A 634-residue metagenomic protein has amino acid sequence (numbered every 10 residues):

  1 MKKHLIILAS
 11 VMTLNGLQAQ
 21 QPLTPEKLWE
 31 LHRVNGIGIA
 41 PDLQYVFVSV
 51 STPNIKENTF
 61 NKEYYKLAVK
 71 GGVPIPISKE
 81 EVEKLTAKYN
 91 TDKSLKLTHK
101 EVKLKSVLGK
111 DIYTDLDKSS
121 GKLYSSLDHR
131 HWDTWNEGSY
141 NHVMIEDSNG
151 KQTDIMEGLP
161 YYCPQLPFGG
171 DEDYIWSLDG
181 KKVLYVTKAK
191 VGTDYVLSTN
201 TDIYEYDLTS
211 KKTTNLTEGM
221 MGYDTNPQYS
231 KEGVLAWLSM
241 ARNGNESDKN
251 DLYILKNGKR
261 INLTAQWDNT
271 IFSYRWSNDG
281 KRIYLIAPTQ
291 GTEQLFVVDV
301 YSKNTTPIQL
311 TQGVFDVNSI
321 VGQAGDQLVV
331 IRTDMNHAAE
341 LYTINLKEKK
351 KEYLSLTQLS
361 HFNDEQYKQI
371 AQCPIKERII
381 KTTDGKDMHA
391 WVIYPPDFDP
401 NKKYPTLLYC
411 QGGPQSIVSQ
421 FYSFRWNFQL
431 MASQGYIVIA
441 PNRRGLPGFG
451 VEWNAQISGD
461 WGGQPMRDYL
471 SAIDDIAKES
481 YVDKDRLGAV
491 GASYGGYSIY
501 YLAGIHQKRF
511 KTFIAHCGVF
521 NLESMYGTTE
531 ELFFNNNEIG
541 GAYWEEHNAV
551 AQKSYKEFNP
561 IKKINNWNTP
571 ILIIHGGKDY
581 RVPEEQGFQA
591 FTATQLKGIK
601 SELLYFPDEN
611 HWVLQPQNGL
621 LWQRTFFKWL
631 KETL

Functional and structural regions predicted by a protein language model:
E26-F60: Beta-strand-rich domains and repeat architectures in extracellular enzymes and scaffolds, especially beta-propellers
G36-G38, L116-S125, H129-T153, E172-I175 (+6 more regions): Non-catalytic accessory segments flanking enzyme active sites
P41-D42, T91-D92, L178-D179, S230-E232 (+2 more regions): Residue-level detector of Asp-centered blade-edge/turn motifs that repeat once per structural unit in beta-propeller
L43-V46, S94-K96, V183, L235-A236 (+2 more regions): Hydrophobic beta-strand positions that form the internal "hydrophobic ladder" of WD40/Gbeta-like beta-propeller blades
V50-E63, E80-E83, H99-H142, G158-G170 (+9 more regions): A flexible loop/linker signature enriched in serine peptidases of the S9 family
A68-G72, D147-G150, D207-K211, K256-K259 (+2 more regions): Short loop/turn segments that connect beta-strands within beta-propeller blades
H361-D485, A492-S493, G527, E531-F534: Cap/lid segment of the alpha/beta-hydrolase catalytic domain
A432, A440-L634: Active-site-proximal cap/loop segments of hydrolase catalytic domains
